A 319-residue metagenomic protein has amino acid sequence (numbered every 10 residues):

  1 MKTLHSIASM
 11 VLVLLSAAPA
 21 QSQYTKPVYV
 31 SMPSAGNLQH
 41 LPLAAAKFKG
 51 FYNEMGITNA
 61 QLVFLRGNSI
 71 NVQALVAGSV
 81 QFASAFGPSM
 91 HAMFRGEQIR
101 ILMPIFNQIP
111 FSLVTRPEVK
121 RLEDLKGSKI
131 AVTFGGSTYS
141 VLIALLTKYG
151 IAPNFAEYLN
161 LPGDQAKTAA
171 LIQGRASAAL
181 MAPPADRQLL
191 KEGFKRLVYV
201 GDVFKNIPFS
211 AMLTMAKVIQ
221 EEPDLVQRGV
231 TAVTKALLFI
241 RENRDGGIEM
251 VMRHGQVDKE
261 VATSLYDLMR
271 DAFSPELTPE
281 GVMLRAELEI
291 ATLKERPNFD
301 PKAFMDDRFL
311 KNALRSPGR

Functional and structural regions predicted by a protein language model:
M1-A8: Bacterial N-terminal signal peptides that target proteins for export
L15-P19: N-terminal signal peptide c-region/cleavage motif recognized by signal peptidases
Q23-N154, Y158-Q173, S177-P183, R196-V200 (+1 more regions): Short, glycine-/small- and polar/acidic-enriched structural segments that line small-molecule recognition paths
P33, L38, I105-T115, E192-E222 (+4 more regions): Periplasmic-binding protein-like
I57, S137-P153, T231-A262, K302-M305 (+1 more regions): Ligand-binding clefts/hinges and TM-proximal coupling segments of bilobed small-molecule sensing domains
G87-P88, Y158-L159, Q165-H254: Pocket-lining segment of extracytoplasmic ligand-binding domains
Q220-P297: Secondary-structure end/capping motifs
A291-R319: Conserved C-terminal helix/tail region of periplasmic/extracytoplasmic solute-binding proteins
